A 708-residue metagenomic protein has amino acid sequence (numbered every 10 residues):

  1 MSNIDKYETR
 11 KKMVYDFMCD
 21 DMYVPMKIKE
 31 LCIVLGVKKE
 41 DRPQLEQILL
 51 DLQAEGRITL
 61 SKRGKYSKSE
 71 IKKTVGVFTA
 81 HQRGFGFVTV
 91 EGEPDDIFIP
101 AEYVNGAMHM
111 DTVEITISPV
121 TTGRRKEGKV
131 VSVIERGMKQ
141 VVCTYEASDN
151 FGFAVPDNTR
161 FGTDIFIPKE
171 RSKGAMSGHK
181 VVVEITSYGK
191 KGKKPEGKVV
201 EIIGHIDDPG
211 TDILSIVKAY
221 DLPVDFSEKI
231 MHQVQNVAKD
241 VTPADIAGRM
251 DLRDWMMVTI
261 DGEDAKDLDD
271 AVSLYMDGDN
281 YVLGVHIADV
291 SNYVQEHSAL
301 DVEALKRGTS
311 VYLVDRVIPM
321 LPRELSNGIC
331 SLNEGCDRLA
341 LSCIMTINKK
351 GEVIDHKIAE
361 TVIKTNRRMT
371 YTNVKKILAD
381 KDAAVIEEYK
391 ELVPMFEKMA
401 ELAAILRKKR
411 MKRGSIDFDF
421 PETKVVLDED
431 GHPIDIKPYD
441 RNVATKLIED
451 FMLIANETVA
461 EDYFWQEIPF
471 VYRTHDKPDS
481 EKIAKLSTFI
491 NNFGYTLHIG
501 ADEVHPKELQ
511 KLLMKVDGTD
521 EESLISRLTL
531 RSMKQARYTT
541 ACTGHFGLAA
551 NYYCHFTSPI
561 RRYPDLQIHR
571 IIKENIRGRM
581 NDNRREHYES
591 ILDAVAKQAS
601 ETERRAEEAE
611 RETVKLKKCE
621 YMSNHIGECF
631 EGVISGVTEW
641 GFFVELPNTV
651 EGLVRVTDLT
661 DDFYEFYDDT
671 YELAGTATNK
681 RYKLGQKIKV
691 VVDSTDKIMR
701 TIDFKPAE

Functional and structural regions predicted by a protein language model:
M1-G284, S291-D337, K375-K376, Y671-L673 (+2 more regions): Charge-lined substrate channels and their catalytic hotspots, especially those that engage the 3′ end of RNA
I33, S187-Y188, S215-K218, L222 (+4 more regions): Electropositive polyanion-binding surfaces
